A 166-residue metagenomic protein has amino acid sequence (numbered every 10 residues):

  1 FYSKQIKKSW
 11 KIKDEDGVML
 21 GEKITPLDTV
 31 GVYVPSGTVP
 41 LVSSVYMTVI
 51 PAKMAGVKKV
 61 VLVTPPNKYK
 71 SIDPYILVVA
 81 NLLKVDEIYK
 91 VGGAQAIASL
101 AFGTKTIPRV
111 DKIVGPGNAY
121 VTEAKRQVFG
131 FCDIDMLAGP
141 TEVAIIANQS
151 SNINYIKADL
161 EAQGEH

Functional and structural regions predicted by a protein language model:
F1-I6: Long amphipathic alpha-helix in the N-terminal Rossmann-like dinucleotide-binding domain of NAD(P)-dependent
K8-D16, S151-K157: Short N-terminal or domain-adjacent regulatory/targeting segments
I12-V78: Conserved small-residue-rich beta-alpha loop and adjacent elements that most often cradle the phosphate/pyrophosphate
D73-K84, A101: N-terminal small/polar loop signature for handling phosphorylated ligands or for N-terminal nucleophile
K84-Y155, D159-H166: Conserved NAD(P)+-binding/catalytic subdomain of aldehyde/semialdehyde dehydrogenases
